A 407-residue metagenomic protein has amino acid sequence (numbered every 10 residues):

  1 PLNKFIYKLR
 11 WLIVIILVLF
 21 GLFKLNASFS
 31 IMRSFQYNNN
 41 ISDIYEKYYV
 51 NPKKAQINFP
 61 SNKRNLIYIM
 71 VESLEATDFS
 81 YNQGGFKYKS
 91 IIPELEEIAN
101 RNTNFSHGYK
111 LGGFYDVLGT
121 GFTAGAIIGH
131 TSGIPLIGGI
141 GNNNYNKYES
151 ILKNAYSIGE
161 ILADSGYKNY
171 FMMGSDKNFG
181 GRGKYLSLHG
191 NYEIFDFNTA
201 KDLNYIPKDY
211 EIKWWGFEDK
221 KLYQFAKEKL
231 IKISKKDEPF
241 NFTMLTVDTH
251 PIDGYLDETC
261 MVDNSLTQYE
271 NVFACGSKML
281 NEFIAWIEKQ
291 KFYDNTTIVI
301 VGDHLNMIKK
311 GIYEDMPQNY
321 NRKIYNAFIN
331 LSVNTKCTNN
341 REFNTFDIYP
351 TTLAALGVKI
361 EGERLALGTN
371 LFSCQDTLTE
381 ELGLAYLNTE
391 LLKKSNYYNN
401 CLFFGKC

Functional and structural regions predicted by a protein language model:
P1-Q36: Transmembrane and membrane-interface helices of multi-pass, inner-membrane envelope-modifying transferases
N3, I41-Y45, K289, L382: A general marker of short, structured functional hotspots
S30-Y48: Alpha-helical transmembrane signal-anchor/signal-peptide segments
P52-R64, Y68-C407: Solvent-exposed soluble domains appended to multi-pass membrane proteins
